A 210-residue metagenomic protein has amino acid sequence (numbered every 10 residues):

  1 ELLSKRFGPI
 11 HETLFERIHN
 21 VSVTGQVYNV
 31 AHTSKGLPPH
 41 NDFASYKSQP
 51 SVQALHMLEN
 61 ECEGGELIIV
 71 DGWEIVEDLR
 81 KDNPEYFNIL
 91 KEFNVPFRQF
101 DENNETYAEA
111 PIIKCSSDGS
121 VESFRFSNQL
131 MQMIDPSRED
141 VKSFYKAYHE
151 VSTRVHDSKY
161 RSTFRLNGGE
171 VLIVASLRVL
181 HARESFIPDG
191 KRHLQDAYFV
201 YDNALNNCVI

Functional and structural regions predicted by a protein language model:
E1-I210: Active-site environment of non-heme Fe oxygenases that use a 2-His-1-carboxylate facial triad
